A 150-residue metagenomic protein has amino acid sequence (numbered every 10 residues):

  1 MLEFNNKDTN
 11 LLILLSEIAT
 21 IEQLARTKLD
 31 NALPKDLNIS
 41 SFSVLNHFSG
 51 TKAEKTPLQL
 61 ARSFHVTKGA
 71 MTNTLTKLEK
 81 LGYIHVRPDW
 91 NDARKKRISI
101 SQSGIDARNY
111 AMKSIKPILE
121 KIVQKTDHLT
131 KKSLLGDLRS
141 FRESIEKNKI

Functional and structural regions predicted by a protein language model:
M1-K35: N-terminal leader segment of winged-helix/HTH proteins
M1-N6, L129-I150: C-terminal regulatory/oligomerization modules of transcriptional regulators
N10, L37-S41, S103, T130: N-terminal positioning helix adjacent to the helix-turn-helix/winged-helix DNA-binding module
I18-I21, A25, L29, F64 (+2 more regions): Alpha-helical linker/hinge and terminal dimerization helices associated with HTH transcriptional regulators
T27-T67: N-terminal helix-turn-helix DNA-binding core of bacterial DNA-binding proteins
S43-H47, N109, L135-G136: A cross-family signal for key residues in well-ordered alpha-helices that form functional helical elements
T76-S133: Charged, amphipathic alpha-helical coiled-coil/dimerization segments
